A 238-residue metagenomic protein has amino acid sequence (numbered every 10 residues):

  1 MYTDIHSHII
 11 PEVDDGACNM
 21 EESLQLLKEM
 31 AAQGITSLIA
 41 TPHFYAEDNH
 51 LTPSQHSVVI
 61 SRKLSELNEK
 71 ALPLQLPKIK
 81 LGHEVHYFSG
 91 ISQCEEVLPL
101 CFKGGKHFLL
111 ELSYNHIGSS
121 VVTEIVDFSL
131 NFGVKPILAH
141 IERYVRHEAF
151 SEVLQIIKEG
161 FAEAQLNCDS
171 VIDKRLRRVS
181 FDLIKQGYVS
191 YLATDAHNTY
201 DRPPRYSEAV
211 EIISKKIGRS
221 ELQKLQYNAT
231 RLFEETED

Functional and structural regions predicted by a protein language model:
M1-L74, Q155: An N-terminally biased module of ancient metal coordination in phosphate/nucleic-acid-related enzymes
H8-I10, H43-F44, G82-F88, S113-N115 (+4 more regions): Active-site beta-loop-alpha junctions enriched in small/polar residues
N19-E22, E95, T123-V126, A149-Q155 (+2 more regions): Charged helix-capping and loop-helix junction motifs
A31, L130, I184-K185: Non-catalytic positions within long, well-ordered alpha-helices that form the structural scaffold/packing of enzyme
H50-Q165: Extended substrate/RNA-proximal surfaces in nucleic-acid metabolism proteins
Y188-P204: Short acidic/histidine-rich active-site segments
Y206, V210-D238: Mid-to-C-terminal alpha-helical segments outside catalytic/metal-binding sites
